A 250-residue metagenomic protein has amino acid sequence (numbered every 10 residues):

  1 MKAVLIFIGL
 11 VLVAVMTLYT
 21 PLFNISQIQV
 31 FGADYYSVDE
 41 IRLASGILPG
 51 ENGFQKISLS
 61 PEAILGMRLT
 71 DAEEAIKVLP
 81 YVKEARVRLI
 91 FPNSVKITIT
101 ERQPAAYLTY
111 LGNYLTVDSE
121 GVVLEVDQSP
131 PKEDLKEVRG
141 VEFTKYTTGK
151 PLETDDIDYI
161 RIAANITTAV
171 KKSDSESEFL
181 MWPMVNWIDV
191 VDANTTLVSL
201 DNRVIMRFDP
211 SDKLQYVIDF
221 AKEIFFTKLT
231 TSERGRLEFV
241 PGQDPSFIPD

Functional and structural regions predicted by a protein language model:
M1-Q29, S60-P61, D71-E74, E84-D250: Charged, solvent-exposed interaction patches on well-folded alpha/beta domains that mediate macromolecular contacts
A33-L65: Short extracytoplasmic
L79: Acidic-histidine catalytic/liganding microenvironments
